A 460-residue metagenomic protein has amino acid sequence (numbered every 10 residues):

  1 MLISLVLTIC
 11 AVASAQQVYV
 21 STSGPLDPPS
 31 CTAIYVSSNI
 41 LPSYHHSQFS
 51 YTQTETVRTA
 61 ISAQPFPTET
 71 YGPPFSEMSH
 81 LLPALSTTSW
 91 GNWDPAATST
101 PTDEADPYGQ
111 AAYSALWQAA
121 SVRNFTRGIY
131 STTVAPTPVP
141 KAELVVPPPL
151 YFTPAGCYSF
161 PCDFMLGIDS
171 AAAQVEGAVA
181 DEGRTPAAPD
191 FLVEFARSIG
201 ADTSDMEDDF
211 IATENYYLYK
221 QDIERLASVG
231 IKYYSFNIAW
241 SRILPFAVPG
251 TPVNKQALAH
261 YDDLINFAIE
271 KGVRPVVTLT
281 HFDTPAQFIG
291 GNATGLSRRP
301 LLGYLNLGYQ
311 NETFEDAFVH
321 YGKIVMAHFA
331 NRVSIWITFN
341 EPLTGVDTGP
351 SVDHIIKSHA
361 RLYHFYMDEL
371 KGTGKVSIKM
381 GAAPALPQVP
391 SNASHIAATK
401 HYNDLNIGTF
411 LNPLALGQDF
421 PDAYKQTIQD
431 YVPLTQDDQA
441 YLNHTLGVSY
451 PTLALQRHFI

Functional and structural regions predicted by a protein language model:
M1-Q17: Fungal secretory targeting signals
Q16-D163, G167-S170, Q174-A196, V248 (+1 more regions): Active-site region of glycoside hydrolase catalytic domains
F164, Y217-A239, L264, R274 (+1 more regions): Catalytic domains of carbohydrate-active enzymes, especially glycoside hydrolases
A187-E224: Aromatic- and Gly/Pro-rich amphipathic surface segment
G200-A201, S235, T344-D347: Surface-exposed beta-strand-to-loop junctions that form interaction patches on eukaryotic regulatory domains
D202, A212-N215, W240, F246 (+1 more regions): Chitinase-like catalytic core of GlcNAc-active glycosidases
D208-K220, T251-D263, Q310-I324: Glycine-rich anion/phosphate-binding loops
V229-A257, V273, V277-Q287: Aromatic-lined carbohydrate-binding/catalytic grooves of carbohydrate-active enzymes
